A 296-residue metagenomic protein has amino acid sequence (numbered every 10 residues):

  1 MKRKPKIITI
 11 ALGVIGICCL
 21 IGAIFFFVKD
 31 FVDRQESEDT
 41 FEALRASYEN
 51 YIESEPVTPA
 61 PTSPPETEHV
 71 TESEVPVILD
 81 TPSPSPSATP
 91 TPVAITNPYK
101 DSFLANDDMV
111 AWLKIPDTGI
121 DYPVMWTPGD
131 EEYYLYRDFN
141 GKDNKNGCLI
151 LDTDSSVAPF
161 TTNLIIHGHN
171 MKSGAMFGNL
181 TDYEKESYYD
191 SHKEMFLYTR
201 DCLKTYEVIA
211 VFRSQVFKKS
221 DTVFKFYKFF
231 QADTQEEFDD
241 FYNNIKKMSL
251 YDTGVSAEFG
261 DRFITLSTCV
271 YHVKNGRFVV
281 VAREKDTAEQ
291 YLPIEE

Functional and structural regions predicted by a protein language model:
M1-I17: N-terminal Sec-pathway targeting helices
L20-E296: Solvent-exposed, non-transmembrane regions of membrane-associated and secreted proteins
